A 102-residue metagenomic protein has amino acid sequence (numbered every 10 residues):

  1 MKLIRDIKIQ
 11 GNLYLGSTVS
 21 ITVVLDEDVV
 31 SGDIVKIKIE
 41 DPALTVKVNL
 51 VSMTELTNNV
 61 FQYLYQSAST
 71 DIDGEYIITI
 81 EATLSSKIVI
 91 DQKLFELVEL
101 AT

Functional and structural regions predicted by a protein language model:
M1-T102: Contiguous segments within soluble domain cores/interaction surfaces
